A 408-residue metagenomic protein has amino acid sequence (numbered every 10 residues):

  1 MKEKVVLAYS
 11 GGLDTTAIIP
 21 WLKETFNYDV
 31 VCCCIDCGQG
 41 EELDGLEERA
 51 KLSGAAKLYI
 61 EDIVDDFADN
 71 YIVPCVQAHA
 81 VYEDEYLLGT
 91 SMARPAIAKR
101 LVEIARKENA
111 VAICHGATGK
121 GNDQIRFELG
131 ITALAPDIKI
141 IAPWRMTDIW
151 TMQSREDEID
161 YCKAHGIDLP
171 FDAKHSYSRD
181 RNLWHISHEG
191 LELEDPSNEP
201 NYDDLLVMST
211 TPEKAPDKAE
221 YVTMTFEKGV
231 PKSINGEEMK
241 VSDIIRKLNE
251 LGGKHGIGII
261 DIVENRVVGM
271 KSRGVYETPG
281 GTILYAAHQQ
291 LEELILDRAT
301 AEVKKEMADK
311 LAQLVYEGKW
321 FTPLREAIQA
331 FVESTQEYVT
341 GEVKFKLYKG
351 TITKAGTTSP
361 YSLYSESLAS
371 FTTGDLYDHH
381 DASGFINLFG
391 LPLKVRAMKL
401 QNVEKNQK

Functional and structural regions predicted by a protein language model:
K2-K408: Nucleotide-activated chemistry modules centered on ATP-dependent adenylation/adenylyltransferase
